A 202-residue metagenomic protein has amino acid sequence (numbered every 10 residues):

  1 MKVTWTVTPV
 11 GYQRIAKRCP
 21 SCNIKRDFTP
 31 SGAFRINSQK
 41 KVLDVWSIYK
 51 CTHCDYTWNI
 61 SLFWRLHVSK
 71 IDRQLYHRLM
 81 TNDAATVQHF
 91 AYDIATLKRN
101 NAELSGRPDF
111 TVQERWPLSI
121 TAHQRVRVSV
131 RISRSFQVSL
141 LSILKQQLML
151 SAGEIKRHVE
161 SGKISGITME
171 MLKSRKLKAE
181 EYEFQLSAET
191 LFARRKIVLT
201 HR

Functional and structural regions predicted by a protein language model:
M1-T8, V130-V138: N-terminal short leaders/motifs
M1-T86: N-terminal cysteine/histidine-rich coordination modules
D44-I48, R125-R127, E181: A generic structural signal for beta-strand entry/edge sites
T52, S61, R131-S133, S187: A structural detector for beta-sheet-dominated domains
Y56, M171, E189-L191: Residue-level signature for short turns and capping positions that connect secondary-structure elements
S69-R131, Q137: Extended interfacial segments that mediate partner engagement and assembly in macromolecular machines
I132-L186: A basic, amphipathic helix-loop patch mediating RNA/tRNA/ribosome contacts
Y182-R202: Long, intrinsically disordered, low-complexity Ser/Thr/Pro-rich regulatory/activation regions of nuclear proteins
